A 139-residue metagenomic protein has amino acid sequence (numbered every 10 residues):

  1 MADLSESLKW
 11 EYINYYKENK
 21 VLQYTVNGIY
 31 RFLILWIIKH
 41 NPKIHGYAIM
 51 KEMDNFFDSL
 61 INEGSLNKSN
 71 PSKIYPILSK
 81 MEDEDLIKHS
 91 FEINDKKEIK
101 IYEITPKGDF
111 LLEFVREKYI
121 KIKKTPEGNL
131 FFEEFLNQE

Functional and structural regions predicted by a protein language model:
M1-I29, K121: Intrinsically disordered, low-complexity serine/threonine- and proline-rich regulatory segments
Y24-K73: N-terminal helix-turn-helix DNA-binding core of bacterial DNA-binding proteins
I37, L86-K88, K107: Solvent-exposed, amphipathic alpha-helical segments
I74-E82: Basic amphipathic alpha-helical segments that dock to polyanions
E82-E98, E103: Beta-hairpin "wing" of winged helix-turn-helix
E98-V115: Basic, amphipathic "hinge/linker" alpha-helix immediately C-terminal to the N-terminal HTH DNA-binding motif
F110-E139: Amphipathic alpha-helical dimerization/coiled-coil segments that flank or bridge DNA-binding/regulatory modules
